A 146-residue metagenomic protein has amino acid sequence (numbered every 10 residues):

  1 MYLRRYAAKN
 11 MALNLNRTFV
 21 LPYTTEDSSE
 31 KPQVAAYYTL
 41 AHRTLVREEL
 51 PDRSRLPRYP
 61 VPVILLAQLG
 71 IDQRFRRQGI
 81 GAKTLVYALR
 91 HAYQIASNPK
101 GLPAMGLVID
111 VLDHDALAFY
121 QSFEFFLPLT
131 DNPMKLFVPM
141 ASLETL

Functional and structural regions predicted by a protein language model:
M1-Q78, A82-L146: Non-catalytic substrate-recognition and accessory regions of acyl/acetyltransferase enzymes
